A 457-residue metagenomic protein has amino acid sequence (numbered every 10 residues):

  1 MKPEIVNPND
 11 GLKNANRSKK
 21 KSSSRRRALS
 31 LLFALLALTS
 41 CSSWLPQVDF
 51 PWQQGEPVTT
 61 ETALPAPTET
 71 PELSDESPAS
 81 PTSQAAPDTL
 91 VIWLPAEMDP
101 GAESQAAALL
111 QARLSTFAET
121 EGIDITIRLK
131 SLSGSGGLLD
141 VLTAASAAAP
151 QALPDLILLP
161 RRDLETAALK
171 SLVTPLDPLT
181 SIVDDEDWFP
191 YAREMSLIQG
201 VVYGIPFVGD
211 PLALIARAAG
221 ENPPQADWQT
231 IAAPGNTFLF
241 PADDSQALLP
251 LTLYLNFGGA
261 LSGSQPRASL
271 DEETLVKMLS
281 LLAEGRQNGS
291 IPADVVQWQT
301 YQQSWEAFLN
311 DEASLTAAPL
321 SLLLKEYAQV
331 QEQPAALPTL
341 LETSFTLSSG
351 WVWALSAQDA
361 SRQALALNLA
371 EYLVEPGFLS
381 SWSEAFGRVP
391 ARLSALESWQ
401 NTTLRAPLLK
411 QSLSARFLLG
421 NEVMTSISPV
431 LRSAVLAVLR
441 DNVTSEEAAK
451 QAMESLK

Functional and structural regions predicted by a protein language model:
K2-E4, K13-N14, K20, C41-D163: Conserved N-terminal structural module of periplasmic/extracytoplasmic solute-binding proteins
G137-L153, K170, A233, G285-R286 (+3 more regions): Short helices/loops that flank or line small-molecule/ion binding pockets
L159-A213, P223, A335-L337: Hinge/lid segment of periplasmic solute-binding proteins
L164-T166, A317-Q331: A ligand-binding cleft/hinge motif common to bilobed small-molecule-binding domains
Y203-V208, L212, Q229-L275, A313: Extracytoplasmic/periplasmic solute-binding protein
Q265-T300: Glycine-centered hinge/linker elements that transmit conformational signals in sensory and ligand-binding systems
Y327-V389: Extracytoplasmic/periplasmic substrate-recognition and gating elements
S383-R432, A437: Long, aromatic- and glycine/proline-rich binding clefts that accommodate carbohydrate-like moieties
